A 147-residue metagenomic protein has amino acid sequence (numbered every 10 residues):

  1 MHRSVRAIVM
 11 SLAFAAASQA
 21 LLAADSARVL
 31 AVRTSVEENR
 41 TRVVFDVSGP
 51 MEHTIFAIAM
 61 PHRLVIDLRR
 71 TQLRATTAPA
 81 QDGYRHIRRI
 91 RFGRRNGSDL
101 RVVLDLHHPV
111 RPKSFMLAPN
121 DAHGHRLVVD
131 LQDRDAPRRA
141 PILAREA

Functional and structural regions predicted by a protein language model:
M1-A7: Positively charged n-region of N-terminal signal peptides that target proteins for export
A7-Q19: Bacterial N-terminal signal peptides
L21-A147: Signal-peptide-cleaved, periplasmic/extracellular N-terminal interaction regions immediately downstream of the signal
